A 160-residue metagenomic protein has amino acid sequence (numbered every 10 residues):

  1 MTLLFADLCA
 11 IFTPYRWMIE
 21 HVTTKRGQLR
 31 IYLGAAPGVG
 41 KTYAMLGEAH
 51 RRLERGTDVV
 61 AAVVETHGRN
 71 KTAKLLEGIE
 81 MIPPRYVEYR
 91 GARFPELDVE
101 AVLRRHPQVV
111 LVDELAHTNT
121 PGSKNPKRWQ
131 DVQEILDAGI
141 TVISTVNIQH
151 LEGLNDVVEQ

Functional and structural regions predicted by a protein language model:
Y15-K25: Pre-Walker A adenine-sensing motif
R26-R104: Conserved P-loop
V39, R51, E65-N70, A116-H117 (+2 more regions): Conserved nucleotide-binding/hydrolysis micro-motifs of P-loop NTPases
D58, H106-V109, A138-I143: Loop/turn-to-beta-strand initiation segments
K71-L76, G153-E159: Short acidic, glycine/serine/threonine-rich loops at helix termini
E114-W129, G153-D156: Conserved ATPase-coupling elements of RecA-like P-loop NTPase cores
K127-I148: Substrate-engagement module of ASCE P-loop NTPases
